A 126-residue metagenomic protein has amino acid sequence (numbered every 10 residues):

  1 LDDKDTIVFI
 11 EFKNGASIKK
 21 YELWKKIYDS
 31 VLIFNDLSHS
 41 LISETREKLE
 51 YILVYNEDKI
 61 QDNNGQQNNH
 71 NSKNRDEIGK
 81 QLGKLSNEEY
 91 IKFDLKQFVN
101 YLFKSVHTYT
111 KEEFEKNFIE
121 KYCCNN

Functional and structural regions predicted by a protein language model:
L1, T6-N14, S30: Conserved catalytic cores of phosphodiester-cleaving nucleases, focusing on short active-site segments
D3, E11, Y51, H70-N74 (+1 more regions): Generic low-polarity alpha-helical segments
T6, T45, T108-T110: Residue-identity detector for threonine
N14-Q67: Catalytic cores of nucleic-acid endonucleases
N71-N126: Polybasic (Lys/Arg-rich)
